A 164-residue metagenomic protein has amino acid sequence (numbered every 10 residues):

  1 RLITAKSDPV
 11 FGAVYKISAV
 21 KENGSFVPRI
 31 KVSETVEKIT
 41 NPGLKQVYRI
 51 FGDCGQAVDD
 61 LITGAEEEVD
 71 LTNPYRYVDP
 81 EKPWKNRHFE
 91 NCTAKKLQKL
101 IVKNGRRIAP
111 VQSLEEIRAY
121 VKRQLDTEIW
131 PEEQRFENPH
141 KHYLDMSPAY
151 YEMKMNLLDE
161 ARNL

Functional and structural regions predicted by a protein language model:
L2-L164: Gly/Ser/Thr/Ala-enriched C-terminal appendages of enzymes
